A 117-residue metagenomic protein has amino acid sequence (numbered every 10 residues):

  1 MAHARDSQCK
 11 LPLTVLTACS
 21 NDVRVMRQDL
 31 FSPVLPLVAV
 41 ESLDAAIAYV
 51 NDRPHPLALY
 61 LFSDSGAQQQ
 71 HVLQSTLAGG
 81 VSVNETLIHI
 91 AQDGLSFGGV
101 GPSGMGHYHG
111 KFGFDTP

Functional and structural regions predicted by a protein language model:
M1-D6, T86-L87: Short, solvent-exposed loop/turn elements at beta->coil junctions and helix N-caps that rim active or binding pockets
L11-P117: Conserved C-terminal structural/oligomerization subdomain of aldehyde/semialdehyde dehydrogenase
